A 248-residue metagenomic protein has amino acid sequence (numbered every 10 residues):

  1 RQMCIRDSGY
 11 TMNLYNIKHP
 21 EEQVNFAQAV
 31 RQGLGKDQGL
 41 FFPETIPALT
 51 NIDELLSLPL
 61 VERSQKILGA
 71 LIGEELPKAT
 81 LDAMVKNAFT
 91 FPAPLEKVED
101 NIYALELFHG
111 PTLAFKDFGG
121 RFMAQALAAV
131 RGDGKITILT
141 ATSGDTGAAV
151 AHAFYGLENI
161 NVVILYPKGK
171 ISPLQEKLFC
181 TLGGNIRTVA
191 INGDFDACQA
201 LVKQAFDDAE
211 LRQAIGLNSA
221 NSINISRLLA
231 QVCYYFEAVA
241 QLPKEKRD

Functional and structural regions predicted by a protein language model:
R1-I5: Short, small-residue-biased leader/transition segments that mark boundaries at the very start of proteins
G9-D248: PLP-dependent amino-acid enzyme catalytic core
